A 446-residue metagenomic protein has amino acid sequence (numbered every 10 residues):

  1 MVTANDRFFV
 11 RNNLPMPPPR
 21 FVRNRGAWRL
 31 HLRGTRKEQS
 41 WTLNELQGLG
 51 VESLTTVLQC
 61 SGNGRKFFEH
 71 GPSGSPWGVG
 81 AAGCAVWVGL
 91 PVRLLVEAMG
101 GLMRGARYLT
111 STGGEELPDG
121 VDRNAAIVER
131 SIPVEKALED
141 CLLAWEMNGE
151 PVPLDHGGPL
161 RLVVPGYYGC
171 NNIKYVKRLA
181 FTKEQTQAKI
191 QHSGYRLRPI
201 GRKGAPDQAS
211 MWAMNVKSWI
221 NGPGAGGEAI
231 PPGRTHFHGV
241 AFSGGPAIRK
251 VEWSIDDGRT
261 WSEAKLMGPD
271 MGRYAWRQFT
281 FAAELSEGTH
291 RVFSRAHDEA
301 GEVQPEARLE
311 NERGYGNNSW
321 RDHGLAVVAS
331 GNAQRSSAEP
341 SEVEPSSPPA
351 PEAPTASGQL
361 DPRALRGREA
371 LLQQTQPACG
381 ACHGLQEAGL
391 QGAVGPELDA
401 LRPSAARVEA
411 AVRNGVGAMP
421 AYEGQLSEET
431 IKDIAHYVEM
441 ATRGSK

Functional and structural regions predicted by a protein language model:
M1-G331: Structured, non-membrane catalytic/scaffold regions adjacent to prosthetic-group chemistry
N24, W28, T42-E45, V88-P91 (+8 more regions): Stable alpha-helical elements in mature extracytoplasmic
G78-G89, S357-L360, A364, Q391 (+3 more regions): Solvent-exposed, acidic/flexible segments
E97-G101, L372, P403, R413 (+2 more regions): Sec-exported extracytoplasmic/periplasmic mature domains
W253, P348-P351, G424-K446: C-terminal capping alpha-helices of c-type cytochrome domains
L325-E352: Compositionally biased low-complexity segments at domain edges in trafficked proteins and select soluble regulators
E344-Q374, K446: Electrostatic cytochrome c docking/interface patches
P362, A370-L372, G380-V416, A421-L426: Gly/Gly-Pro-rich "capping" loops immediately C-terminal to redox-active cysteine motifs in periplasmic/lumenal
